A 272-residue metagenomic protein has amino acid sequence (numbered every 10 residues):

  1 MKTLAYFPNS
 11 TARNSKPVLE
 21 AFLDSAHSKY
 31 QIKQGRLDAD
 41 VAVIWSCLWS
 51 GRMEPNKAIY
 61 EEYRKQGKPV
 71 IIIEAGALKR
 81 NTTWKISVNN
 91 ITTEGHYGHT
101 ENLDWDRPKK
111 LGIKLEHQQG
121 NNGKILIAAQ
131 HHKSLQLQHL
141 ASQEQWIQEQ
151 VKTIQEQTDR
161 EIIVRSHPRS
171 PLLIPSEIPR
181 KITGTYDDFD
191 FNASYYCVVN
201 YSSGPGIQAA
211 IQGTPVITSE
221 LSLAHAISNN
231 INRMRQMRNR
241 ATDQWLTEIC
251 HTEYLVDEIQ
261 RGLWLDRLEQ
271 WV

Functional and structural regions predicted by a protein language model:
M1-S46, S134, Q270-V272: N-terminal pre-catalytic "stem/leader" segment of glycosyltransferase-like enzymes
L4, T82-N122, Q138, A226-V272: Leloir-type glycosyltransferase catalytic cores
F7, I44-C47, I73-A77, N122-S134 (+2 more regions): Short loop/turn segments at strand-loop or loop-helix junctions that form parts of catalytic or ligand-binding pockets
S15-F22, R52-A58, A141-T153: Well-ordered, non-membrane alpha-helical segments in soluble/globular domains
I32-G35, Q143, Q155-Q212: Donor nucleotide-activated moiety binding/catalytic core segment of transferases that use nucleotide-activated donors
K33-R64, Y195-Y201: Short, well-ordered secondary-structure micro-motifs within conserved domains or adaptor modules
G120-L173: Conserved catalytic-core segment of nucleotide-activated headgroup transferases in glycan assembly
Y186, S202-G206, V216-S228: Short glycine/proline-centered loop/turn elements that form peptide/ligand docking sites
